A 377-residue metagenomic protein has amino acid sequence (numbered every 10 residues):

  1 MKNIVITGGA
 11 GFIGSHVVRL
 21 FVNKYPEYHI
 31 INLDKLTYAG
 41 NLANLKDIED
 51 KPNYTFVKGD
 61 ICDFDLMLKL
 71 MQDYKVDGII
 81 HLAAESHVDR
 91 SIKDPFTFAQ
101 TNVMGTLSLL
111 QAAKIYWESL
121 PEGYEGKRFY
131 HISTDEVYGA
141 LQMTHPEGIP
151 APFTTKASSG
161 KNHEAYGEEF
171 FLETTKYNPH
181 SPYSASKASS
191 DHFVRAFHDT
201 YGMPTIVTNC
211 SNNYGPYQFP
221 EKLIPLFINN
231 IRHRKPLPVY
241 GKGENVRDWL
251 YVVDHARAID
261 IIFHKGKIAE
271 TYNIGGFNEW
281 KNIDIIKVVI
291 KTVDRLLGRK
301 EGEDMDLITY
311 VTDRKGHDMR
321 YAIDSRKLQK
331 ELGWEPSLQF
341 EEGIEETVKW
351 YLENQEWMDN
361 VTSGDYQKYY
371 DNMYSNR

Functional and structural regions predicted by a protein language model:
M1-N213, F263, N282, E346 (+2 more regions): N-terminal Rossmann-like NAD(P)+-binding domain of SDR-like oxidoreductases, especially those catalyzing
I4, V17, I30, G59-C62 (+4 more regions): C-terminal substrate-binding subdomain of Rossmann-fold SDR/epimerase-dehydratase oxidoreductases
N41-N44, D94, F219-L223, I285 (+1 more regions): Residues at alpha-helix caps and immediate loop-helix transition turns in enzyme cores, especially N- and C-cap
A43, Q142, Q218, L250 (+1 more regions): Short, well-ordered secondary-structure micro-motifs
Y74, A84-E85, F170, G215-P216 (+4 more regions): Intrinsically disordered, low-complexity segments enriched in polar/charged residues with Gly/Pro, especially when
P179-S186, P216, P220, I224 (+1 more regions): The catalytic Tyr-centered alpha-helix of NAD(P)H-dependent dehydrogenases
